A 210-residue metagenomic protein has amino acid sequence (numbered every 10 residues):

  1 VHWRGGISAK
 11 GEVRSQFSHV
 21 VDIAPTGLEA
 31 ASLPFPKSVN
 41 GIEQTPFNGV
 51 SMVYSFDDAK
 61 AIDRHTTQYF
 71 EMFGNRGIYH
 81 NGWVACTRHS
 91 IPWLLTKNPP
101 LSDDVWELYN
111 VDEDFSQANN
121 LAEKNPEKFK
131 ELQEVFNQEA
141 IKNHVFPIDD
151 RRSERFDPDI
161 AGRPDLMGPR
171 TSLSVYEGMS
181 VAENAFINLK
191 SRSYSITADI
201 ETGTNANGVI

Functional and structural regions predicted by a protein language model:
V1-I62, N119: Substrate-binding rim/cap in mid-to-C-terminal beta-strand-loop elements of soluble/periplasmic
V1-I7, L94-T96, A161-M167: Histidine-centered active-site microenvironments of extracellular/periplasmic hydrolases and transferases
G5, A24-F35, F56-K60, D112 (+4 more regions): A generic secondary-structure signal for well-formed alpha-helical elements
S18-P25, P46-V50, D103-W106, F115 (+2 more regions): A structural signal for well-ordered alpha-helical segments within the folded catalytic domains of diverse enzymes
T66-Q68: WW-domain-binding short linear motifs
F70-K124, K128-K130: C-terminal, low-complexity/hydrophilic appendages and adjacent surface loops of extracellular/periplasmic anionic
H144-Y176: N-terminal pre-domain segments of enzymes
R163-I210: Extracellular glycan-recognition modules
